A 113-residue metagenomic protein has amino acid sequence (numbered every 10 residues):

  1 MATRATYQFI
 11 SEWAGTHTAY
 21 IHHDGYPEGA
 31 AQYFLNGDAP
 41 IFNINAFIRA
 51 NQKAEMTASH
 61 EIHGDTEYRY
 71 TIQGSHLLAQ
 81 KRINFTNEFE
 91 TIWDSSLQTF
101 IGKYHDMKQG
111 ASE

Functional and structural regions predicted by a protein language model:
R4-F9: Short beta-strand scaffold segments in enzyme catalytic cores
S11-E12, D94: Acidic surface patches and DE-rich sequence motifs
A14-R49: Short, flexible N-terminal segments of the mature chain
L35-E113: Low-complexity intrinsically disordered segments
